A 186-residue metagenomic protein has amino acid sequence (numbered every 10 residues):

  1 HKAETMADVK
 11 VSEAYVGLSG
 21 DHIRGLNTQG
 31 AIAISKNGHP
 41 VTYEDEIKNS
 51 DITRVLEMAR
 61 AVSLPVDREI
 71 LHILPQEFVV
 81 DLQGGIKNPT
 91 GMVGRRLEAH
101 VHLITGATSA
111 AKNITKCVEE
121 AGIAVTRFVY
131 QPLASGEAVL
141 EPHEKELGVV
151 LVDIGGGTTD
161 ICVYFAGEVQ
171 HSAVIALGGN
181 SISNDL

Functional and structural regions predicted by a protein language model:
H1-L151, E168-Q170, G179: Nucleotide/phosphate-binding catalytic cleft detector across ATP-hydrolyzing and phosphate-transferring enzymes
V118, D185-L186: Hydrophobic alpha-helix position signal
L147-D185: Glycine-rich phosphate-binding loop of actin/hexokinase-like ATP-binding domains
